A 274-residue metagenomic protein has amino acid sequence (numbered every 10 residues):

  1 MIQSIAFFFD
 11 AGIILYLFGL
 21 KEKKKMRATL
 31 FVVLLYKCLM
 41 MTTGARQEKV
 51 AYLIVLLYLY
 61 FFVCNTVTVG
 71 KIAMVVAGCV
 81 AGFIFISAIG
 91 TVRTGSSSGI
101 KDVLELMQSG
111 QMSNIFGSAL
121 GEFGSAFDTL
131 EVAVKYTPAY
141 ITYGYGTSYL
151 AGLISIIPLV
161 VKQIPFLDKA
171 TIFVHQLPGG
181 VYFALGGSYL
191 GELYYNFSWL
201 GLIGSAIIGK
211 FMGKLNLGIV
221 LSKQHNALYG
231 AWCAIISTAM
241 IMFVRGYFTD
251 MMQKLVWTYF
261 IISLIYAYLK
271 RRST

Functional and structural regions predicted by a protein language model:
M1-D10, F31-V33, I154-V161, G204-K210: Hydrophobic, membrane-facing alpha-helical anchors
M1-I72, V76-G99: Membrane-embedded catalytic interface detector for glycan/lipid assembly enzymes
F7-L17, V33-L39, Q163-K169, S188-Y194 (+1 more regions): Short juxtamembrane and helix-loop transition motifs at transmembrane-helix boundaries in membrane proteins
E22-K24, G95-M107, Q111, N226 (+1 more regions): Alpha-helix capping and helix-coil boundary motifs
M26-R27, T68, G146, P165-D168 (+1 more regions): A diffuse structural propensity rather than consistent per-protein peaks
M40-R46, I157-Q163, V244-R245: Membrane-interface helix-loop junctions at the exits of transmembrane helices
V76, Y182-T274: Hydrophobic alpha-helical segments
S87-I208: Small-residue-enriched transmembrane helix-hairpin modules in multi-pass membrane proteins
